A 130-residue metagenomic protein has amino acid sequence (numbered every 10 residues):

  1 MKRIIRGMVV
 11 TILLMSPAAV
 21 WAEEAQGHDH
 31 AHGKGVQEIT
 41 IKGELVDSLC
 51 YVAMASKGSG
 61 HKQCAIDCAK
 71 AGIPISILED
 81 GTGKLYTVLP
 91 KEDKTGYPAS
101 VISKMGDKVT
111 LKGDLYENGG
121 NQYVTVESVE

Functional and structural regions predicted by a protein language model:
M1-V9: Bacterial N-terminal signal peptides that target proteins for export
M8-A18: Bacterial N-terminal signal peptides
W21-E130: OB-fold and OB-like single-stranded nucleic-acid-recognition modules and their adjacent interaction interfaces
